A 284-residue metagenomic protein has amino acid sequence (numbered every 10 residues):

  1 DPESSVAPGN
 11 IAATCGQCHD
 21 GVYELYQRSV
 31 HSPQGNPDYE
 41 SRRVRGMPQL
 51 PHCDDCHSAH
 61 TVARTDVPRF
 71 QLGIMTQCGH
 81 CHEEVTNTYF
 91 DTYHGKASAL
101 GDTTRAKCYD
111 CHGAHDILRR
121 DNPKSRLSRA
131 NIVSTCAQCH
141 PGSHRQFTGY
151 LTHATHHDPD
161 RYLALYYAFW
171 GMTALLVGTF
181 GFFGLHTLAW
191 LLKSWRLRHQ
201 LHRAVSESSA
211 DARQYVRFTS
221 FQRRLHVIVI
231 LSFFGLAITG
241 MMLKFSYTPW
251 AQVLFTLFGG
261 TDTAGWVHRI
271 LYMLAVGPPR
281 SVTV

Functional and structural regions predicted by a protein language model:
D1-F218, V227, P249-W250, T256-A264 (+1 more regions): Short sequence/structural segments immediately N-terminal
L176, F180, H226-L243, Y272-T283: Hydrophobic alpha-helical transmembrane segments of multi-pass integral membrane proteins
Q222, G260-G277: Interfacial helix-start motif at the membrane-water boundary
T239-F255: Alpha-helical membrane-anchoring segments
